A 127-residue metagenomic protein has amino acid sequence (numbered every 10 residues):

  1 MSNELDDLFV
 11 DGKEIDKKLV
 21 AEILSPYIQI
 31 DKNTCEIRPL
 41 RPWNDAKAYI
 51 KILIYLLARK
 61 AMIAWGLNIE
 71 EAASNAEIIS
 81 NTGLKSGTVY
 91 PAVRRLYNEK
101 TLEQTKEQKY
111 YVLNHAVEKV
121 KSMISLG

Functional and structural regions predicted by a protein language model:
M1-N44: Long, low-complexity, charged/polar intrinsically disordered regions in eukaryotic proteins
K47-K51, A73, G87-P91: Short, well-structured alpha-helical interface segments that form or flank functional binding sites
Y49-E71: Short helix->loop/beta-hairpin flanking segments within DNA-binding domains
E70-S80: A short alpha-helical element within helix-turn-helix/winged-helix DNA-binding domains across DNA-binding proteins
A72, Q108-N114: Minor-groove-contacting beta-hairpin "wing" of winged helix-turn-helix DNA-binding domains
T82-N98: Short amphipathic alpha-helical interaction segments
Y97-E107: A short, conserved structural fragment
V117-G127: Short, amphipathic alpha-helical interaction segments positioned at domain boundaries
